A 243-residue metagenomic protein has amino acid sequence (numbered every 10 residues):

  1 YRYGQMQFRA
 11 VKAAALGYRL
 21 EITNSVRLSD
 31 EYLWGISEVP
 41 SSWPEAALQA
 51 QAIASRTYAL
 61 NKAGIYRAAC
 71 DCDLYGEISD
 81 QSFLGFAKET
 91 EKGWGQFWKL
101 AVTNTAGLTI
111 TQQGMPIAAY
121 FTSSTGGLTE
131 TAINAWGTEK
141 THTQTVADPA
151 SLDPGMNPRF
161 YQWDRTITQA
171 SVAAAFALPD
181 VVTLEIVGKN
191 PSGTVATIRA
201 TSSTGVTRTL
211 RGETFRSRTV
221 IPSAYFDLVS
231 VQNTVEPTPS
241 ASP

Functional and structural regions predicted by a protein language model:
Y1-P243: Conserved, single-site charged/polar hotspot
